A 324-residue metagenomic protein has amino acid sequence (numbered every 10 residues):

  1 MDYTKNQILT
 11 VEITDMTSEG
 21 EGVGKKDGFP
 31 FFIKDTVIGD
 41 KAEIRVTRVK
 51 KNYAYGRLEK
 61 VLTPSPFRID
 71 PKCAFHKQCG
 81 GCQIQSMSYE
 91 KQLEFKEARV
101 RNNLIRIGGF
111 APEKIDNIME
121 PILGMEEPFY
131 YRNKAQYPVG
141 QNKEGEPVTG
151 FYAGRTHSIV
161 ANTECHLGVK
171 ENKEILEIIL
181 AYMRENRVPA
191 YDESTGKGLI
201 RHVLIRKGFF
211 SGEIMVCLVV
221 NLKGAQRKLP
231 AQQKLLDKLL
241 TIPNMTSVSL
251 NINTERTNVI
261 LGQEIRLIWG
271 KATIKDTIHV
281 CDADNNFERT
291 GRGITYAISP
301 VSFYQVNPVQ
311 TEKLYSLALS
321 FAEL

Functional and structural regions predicted by a protein language model:
M1-L324: Accessory RNA-recognition modules of RNA-modification enzymes
